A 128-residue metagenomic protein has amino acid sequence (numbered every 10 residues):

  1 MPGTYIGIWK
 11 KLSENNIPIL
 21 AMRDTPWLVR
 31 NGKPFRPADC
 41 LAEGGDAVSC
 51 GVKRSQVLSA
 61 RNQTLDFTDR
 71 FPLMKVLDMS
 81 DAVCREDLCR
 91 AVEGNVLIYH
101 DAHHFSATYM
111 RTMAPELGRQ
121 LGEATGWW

Functional and structural regions predicted by a protein language model:
M1-W128: Extracellular glycan-modifying ectodomains
